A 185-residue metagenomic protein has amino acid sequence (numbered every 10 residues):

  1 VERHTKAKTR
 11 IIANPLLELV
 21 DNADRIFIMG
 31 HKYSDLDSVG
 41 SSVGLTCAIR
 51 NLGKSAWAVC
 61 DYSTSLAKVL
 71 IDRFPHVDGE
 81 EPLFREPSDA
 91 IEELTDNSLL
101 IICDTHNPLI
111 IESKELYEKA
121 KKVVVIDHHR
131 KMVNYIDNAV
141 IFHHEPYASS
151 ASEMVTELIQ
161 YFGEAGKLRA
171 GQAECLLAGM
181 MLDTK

Functional and structural regions predicted by a protein language model:
V1-K185: Replace "Mg2+/Mn2+-dependent" with "divalent metal-dependent
